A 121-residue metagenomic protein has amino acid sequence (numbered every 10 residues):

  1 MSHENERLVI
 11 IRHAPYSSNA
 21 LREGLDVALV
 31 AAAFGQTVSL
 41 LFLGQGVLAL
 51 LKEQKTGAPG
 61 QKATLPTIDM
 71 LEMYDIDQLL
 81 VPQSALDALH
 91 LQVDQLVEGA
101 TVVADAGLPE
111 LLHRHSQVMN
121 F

Functional and structural regions predicted by a protein language model:
E6, T37-S39, Q78: Residues at the starts of beta-strands that form the adenosine-phosphate
L8-R22, Q54-K55, P59: Short, glycine-rich nucleotide/cofactor-binding loops
L21-L40: Histidine-anchored nucleotide/phosphate-binding helix
L41-L50: Short connector loops at secondary-structure junctions
G57-D87: A glycine-rich helix N-cap at a beta->alpha junction
G99-A106: Short acidic-hydrophobic, aromatic-tinged amphipathic segments that line or gate anion-handling sites
L111-L112: Structural alpha-helical scaffold elements that stabilize or flank donor/cofactor-binding regions in carbohydrate
H115: An anion/phosphate-binding loop that grips the pyrophosphate of nucleotide cofactors and donors
